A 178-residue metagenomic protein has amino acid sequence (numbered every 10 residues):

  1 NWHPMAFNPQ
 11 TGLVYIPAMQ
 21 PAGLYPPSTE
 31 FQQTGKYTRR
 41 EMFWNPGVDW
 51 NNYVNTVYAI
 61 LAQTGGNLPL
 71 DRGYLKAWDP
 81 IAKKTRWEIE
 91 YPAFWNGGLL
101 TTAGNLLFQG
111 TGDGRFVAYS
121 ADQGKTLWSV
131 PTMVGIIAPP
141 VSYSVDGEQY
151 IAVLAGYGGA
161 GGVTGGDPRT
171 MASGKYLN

Functional and structural regions predicted by a protein language model:
N1-N178: A fold-level detector for beta-propeller and closely related beta-sheet-rich head/sensor domains
